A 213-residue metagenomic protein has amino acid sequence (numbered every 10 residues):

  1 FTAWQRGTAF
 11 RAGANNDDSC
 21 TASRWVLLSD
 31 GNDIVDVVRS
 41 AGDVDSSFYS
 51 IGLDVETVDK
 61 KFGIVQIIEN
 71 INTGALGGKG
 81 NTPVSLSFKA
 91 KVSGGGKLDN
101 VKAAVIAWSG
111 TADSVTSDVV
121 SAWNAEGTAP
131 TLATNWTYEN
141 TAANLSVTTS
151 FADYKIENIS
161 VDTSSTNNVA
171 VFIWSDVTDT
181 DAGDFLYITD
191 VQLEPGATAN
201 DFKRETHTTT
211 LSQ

Functional and structural regions predicted by a protein language model:
T2-Q213: Extracellular and organelle-lumenal recognition/adhesion modules and their flexible linkers in secreted
